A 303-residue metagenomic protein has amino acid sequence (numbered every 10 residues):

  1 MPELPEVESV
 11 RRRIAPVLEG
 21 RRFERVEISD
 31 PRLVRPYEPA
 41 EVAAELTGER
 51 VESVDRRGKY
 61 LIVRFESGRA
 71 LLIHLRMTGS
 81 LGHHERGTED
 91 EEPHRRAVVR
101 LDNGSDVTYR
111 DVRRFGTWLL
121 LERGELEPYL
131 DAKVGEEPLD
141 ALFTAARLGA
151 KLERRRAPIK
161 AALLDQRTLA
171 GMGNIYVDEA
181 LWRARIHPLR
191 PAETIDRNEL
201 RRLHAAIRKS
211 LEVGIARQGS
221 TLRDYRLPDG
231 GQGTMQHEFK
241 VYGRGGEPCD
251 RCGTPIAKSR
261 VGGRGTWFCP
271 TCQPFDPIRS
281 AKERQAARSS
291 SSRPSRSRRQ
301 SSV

Functional and structural regions predicted by a protein language model:
M1-L120, E125-E127, R288-S289, R293-V303: Gly/Gly-Pro- and Ser/Thr-rich, intrinsically disordered tail segments characteristic of DNA damage-repair and tolerance
P2, E6, D140, E199: Catalytic cores of large soluble enzymes that bind and process phosphate-bearing ligands
R22-V42, D55, K151-V303: Basic, nucleic-acid-binding surfaces and adjacent catalytic neighborhoods in DNA/RNA-processing proteins
L71-R183, P191-T194, L203: Phosphate/anion-contacting hairpin/loop surfaces
